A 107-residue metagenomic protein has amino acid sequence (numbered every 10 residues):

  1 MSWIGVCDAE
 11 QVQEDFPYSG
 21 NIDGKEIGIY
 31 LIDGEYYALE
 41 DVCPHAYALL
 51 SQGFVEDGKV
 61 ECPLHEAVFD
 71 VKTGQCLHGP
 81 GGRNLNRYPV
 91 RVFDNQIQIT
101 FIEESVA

Functional and structural regions predicted by a protein language model:
S2-A9: Short amphipathic
Q11, F16-A107: Rieske [2Fe-2S] iron-sulfur-binding domain
